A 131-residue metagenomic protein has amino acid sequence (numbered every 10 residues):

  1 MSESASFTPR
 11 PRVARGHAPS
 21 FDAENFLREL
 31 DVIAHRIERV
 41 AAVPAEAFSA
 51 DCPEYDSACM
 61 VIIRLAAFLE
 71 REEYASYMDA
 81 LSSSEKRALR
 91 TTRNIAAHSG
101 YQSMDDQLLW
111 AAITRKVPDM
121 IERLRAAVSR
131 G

Functional and structural regions predicted by a protein language model:
S2-G131: Solvent-exposed interaction patches of small proteins and small membrane subunits
